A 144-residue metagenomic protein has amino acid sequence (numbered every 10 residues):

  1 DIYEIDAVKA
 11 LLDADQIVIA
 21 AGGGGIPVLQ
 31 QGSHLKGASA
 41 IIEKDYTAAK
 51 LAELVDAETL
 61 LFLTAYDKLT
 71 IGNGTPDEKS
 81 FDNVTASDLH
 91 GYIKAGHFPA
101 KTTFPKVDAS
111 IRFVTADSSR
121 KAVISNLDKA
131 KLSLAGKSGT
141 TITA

Functional and structural regions predicted by a protein language model:
D1-A144: C-terminal catalytic "cap/lid" subdomain
